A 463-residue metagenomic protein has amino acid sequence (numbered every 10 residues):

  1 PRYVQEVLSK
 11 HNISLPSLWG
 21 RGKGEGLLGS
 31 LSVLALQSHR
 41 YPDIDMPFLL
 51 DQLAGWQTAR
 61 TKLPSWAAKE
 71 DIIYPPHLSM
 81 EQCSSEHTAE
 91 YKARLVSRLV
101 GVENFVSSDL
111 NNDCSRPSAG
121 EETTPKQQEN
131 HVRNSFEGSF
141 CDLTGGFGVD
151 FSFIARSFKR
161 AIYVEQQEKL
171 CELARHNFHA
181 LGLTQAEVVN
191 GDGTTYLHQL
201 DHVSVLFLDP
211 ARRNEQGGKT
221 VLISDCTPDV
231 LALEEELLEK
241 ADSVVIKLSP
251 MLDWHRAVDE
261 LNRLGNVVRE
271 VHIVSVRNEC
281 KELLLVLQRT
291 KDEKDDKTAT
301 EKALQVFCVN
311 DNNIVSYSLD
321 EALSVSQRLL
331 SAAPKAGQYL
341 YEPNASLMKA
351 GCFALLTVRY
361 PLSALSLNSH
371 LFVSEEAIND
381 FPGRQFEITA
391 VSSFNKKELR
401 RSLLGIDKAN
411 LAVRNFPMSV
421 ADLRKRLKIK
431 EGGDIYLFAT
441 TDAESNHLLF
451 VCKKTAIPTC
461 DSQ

Functional and structural regions predicted by a protein language model:
P1-Q463: SAM-dependent transferase fold signal centered on methyltransferase-like domains, encompassing both Class I
